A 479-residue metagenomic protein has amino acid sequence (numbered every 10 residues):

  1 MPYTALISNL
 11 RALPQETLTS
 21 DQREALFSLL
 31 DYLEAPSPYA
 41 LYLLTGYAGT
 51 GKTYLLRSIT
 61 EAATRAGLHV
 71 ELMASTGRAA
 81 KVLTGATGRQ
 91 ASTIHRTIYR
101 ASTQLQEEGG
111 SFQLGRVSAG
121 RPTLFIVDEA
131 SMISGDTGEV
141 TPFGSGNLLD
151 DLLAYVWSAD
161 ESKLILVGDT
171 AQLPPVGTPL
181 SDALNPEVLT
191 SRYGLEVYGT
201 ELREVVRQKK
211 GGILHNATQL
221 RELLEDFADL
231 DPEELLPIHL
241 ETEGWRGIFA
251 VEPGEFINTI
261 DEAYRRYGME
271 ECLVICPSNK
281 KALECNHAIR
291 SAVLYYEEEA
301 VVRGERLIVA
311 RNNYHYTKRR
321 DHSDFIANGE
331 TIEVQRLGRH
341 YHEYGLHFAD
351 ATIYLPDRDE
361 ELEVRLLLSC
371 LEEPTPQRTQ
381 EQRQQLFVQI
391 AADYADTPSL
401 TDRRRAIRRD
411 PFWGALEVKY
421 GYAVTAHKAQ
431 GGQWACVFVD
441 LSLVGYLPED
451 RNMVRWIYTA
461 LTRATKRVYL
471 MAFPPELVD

Functional and structural regions predicted by a protein language model:
P2-E16, T45: Conserved adenine-nucleotide phosphate-binding loops and their immediately adjacent elements
Y3-L6, A25, L29-L30, S37 (+3 more regions): Conserved helicase motor core of P-loop NTPases
L10-S28: N-terminal pre-Walker A segment at the start of P-loop NTPase domains
L18, L72, V274: Conserved SAM-binding loop
L26-F27, D31, P36-E234, E241: ASCE P-loop NTPase helicase motor core
Y39, G77, R339, K419 (+1 more regions): Catalytic phosphate/metal-binding cores of nucleic-acid and nucleotide-processing enzymes, i.e., regions that mediate
E108-G109, A130, G135-N147, L184 (+3 more regions): Charged, glycine/proline-rich intrinsically disordered loops and linkers
E343-D479: C-terminal accessory regions
